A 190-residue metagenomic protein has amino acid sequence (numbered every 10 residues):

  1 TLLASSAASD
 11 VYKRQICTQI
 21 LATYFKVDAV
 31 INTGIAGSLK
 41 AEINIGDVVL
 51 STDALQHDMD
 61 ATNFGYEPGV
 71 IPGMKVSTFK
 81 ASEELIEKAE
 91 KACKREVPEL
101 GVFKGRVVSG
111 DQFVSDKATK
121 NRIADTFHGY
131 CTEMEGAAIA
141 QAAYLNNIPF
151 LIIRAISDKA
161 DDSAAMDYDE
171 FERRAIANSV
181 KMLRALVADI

Functional and structural regions predicted by a protein language model:
T1-A8, Y12: Single conserved hydrophobic/aromatic residue that forms the stacking wall/gate of nucleotide- or nucleobase-binding
C17-F25: Short, well-structured alpha-helical segments in soluble
L39-F127: Mid-sequence, gly/pro-rich, charge-dense loop/helix-turn segments that line enzyme active sites
Q112-K159, A165: A C-terminal functional module that forms or caps the active site or interfaces directly with catalytic machinery
A160-I190: His/Asp/Glu-rich mid-to-C-terminal helical/loop segments that flank catalytic regions of hydrolases
